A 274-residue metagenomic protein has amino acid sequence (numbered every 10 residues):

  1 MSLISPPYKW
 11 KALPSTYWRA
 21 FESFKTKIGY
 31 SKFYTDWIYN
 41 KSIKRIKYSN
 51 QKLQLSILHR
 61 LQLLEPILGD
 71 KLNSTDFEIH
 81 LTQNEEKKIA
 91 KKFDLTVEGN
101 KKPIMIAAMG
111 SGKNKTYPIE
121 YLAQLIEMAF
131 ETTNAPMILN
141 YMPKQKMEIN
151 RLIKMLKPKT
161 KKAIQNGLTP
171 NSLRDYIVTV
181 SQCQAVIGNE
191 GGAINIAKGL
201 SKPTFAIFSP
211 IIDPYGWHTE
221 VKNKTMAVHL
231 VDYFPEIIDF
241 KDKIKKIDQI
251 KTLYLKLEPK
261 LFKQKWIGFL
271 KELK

Functional and structural regions predicted by a protein language model:
M1-K274: Catalytic machinery of carbohydrate-active enzymes, primarily nucleotide-sugar-dependent glycosyltransferases
